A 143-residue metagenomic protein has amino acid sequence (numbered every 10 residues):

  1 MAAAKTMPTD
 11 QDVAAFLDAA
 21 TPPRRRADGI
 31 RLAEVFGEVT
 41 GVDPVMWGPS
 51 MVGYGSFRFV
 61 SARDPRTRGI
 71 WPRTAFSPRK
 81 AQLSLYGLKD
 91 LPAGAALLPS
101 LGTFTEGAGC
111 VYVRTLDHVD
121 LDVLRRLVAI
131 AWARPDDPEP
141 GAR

Functional and structural regions predicted by a protein language model:
M1-R143: Charge-dense, helix-prone N-terminal extensions
